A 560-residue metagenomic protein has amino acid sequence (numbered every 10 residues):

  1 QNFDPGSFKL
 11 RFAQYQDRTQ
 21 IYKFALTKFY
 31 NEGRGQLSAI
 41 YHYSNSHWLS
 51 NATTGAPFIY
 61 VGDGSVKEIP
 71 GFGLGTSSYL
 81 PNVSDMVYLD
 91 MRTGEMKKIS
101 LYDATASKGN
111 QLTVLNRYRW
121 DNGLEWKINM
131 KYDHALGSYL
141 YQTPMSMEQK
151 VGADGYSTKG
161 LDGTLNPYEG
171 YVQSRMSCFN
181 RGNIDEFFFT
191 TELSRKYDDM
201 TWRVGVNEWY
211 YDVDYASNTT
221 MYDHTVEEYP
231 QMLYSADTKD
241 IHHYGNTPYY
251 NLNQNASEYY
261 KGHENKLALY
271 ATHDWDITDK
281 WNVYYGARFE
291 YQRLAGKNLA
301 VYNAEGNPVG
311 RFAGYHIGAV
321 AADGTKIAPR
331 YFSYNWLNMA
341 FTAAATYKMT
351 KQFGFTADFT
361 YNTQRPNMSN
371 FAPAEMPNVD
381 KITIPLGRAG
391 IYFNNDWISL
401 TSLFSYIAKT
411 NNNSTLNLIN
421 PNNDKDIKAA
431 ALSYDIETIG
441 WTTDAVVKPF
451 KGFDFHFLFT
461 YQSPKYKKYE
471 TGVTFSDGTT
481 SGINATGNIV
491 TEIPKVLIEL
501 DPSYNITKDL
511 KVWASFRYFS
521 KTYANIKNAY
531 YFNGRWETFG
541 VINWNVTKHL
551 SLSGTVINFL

Functional and structural regions predicted by a protein language model:
Q1, G35-A39, W126-M130, M200-V206 (+9 more regions): Transmembrane beta-strands of outer-membrane beta-barrel proteins
S7-Q14, K97-Y102, Q111-L115, S174-F179 (+10 more regions): Extracellular loop and loop/strand-boundary signature of outer-membrane beta-barrel proteins
R11, Q36-K97, S138-E148, Y211-M232 (+6 more regions): Outer-membrane beta-barrel and related beta-rich outer-membrane complex signature in Gram-negative bacteria
R18, Y22-T113, S138-F179, L233-N255 (+1 more regions): Acidic/polar loop-and-plug regions of large Gram-negative outer-membrane beta-barrel proteins
Q20-F24, K108-V114, D185-T191, N265-A271 (+5 more regions): Hydrophobic, lipid-facing positions within transmembrane beta-strands of outer-membrane proteins
K23, F29, I184, D199-Y211 (+9 more regions): Structural signature of Gram-negative outer-membrane beta-barrels, strongest in the C-terminal barrel of TonB-dependent
T278-K280, D396-S399, L403-I526: Gram-negative outer-membrane beta-barrel transporters
K409, R517-N525, I542-L560: C-terminal beta-signal and adjacent terminal beta-strands/loops of Gram-negative outer-membrane beta-barrel proteins
